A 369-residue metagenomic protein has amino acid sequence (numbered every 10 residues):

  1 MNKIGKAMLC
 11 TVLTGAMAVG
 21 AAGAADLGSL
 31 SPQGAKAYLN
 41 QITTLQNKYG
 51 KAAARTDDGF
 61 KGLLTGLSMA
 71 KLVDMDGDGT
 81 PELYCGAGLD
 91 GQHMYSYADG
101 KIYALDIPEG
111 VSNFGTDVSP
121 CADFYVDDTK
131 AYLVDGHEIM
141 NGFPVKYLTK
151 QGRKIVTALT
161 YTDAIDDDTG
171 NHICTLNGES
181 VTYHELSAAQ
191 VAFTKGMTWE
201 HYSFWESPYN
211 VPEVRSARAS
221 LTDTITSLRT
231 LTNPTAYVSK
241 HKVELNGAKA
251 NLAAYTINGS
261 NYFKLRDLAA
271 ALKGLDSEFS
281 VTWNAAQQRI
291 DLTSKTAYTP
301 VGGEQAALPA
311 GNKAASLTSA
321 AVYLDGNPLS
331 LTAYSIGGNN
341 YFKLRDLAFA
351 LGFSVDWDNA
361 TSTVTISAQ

Functional and structural regions predicted by a protein language model:
N2-A25: Sec-dependent N-terminal signal peptides of Gram-positive bacterial secreted proteins and lipoproteins
A25-V73, A219, D223-N233: Terminal domain-start segments
D26-K36, D128-P234: Acidic, small-residue rich beta-repeat scaffolds with periodic aromatic anchors
G66-M75, V118-K130: Beta-propeller blade termini
D76-G86, D127-D135: Acidic/hydrophobic-patterned starts of short beta strands in beta-sheet-rich repeat architectures
G91-I107, V145-Q151: Beta-propeller blade repeat segments, especially FG-GAP/WD-type strand-to-loop junctions in 6- to 7-bladed propeller
A104-E109, T157-T160: Beta-propeller fold detector
R229-Q369: Primary recognition of N-terminal secretory signal peptides and signal-anchoring hydrophobic helices
